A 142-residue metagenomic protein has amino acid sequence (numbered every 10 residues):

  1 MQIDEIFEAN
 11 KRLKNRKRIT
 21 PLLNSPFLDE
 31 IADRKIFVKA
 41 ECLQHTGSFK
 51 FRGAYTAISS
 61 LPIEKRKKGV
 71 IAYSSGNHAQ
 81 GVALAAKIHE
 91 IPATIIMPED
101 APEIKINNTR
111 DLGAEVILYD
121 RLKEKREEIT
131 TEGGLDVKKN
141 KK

Functional and structural regions predicted by a protein language model:
M1-K142: PLP-dependent amino-acid enzyme catalytic core
